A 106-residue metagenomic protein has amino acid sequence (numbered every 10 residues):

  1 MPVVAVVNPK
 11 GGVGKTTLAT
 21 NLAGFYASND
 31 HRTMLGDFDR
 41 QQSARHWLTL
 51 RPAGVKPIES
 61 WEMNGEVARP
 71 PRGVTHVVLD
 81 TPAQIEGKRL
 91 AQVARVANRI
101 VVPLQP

Functional and structural regions predicted by a protein language model:
M1-P106: P-loop NTP-binding core
